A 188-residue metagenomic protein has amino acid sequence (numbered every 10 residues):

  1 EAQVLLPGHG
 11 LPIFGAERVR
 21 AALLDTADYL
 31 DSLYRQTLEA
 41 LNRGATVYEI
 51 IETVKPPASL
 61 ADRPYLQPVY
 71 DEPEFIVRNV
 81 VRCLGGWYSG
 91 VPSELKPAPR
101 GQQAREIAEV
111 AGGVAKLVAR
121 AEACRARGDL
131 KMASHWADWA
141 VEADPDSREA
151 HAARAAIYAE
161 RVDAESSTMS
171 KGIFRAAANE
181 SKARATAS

Functional and structural regions predicted by a protein language model:
E1-E49, T53-G90, E94, I157-E160 (+1 more regions): Divalent-metal (often Zn2+) His-rich catalytic cores of metallo-beta-lactamase-fold enzymes
V47, D129-L130, A164: TPR-repeat structural position
Q103-W139: Alpha-helical segment of the N-proximal tetratricopeptide repeat
V114, R148-E149: Helix-start (N-cap) detector for alpha-helical repeat units in TPR-like alpha-solenoids, especially tetratricopeptide
A137, E165-R175: Alpha-helical repeat scaffolds
